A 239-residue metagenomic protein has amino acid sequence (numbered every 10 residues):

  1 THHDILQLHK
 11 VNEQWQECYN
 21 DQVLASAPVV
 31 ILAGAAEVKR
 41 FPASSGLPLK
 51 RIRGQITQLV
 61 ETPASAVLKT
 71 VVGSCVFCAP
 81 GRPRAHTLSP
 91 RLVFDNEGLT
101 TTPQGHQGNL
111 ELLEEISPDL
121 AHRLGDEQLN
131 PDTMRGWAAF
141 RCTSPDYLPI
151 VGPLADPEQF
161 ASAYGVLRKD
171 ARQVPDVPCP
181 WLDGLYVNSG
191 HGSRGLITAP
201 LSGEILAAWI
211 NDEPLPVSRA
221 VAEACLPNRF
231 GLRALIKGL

Functional and structural regions predicted by a protein language model:
T1, I31, Y186-N188: Hydrophobic/aromatic beta-strand patches that form the interior of the parallel beta-sheet core in alpha/beta enzyme
T1-Q7: A conserved beta-strand/loop element that lines the FAD pocket in flavoprotein oxidoreductases
D4, E37, S74, Y147 (+1 more regions): A generic "binding-loop/recognition-motif" signal
L8-E13, E17-G136, R141: Flavin-dependent oxidoreductases
G125-L239: C-terminal catalytic lobe of FAD-dependent flavoproteins
